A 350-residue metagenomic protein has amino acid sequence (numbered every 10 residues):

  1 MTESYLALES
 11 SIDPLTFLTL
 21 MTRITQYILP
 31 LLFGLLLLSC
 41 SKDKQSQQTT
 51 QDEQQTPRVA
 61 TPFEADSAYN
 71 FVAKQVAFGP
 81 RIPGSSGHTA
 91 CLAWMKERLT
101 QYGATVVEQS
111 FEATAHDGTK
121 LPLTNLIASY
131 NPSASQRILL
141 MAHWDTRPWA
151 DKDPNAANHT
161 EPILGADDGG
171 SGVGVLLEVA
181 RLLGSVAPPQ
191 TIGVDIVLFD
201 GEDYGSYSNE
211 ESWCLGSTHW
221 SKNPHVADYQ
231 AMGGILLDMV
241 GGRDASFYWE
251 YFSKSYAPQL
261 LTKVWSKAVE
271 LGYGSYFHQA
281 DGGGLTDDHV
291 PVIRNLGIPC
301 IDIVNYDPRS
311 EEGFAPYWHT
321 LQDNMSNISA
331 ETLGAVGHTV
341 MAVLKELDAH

Functional and structural regions predicted by a protein language model:
L36-S39: C-terminal motif of bacterial Sec signal peptides marking the signal peptidase cleavage site
S41-D43: Bacterial signal peptide processing site
S46, Q51-C91, Y102, E311-N327: N-terminal capping segment at the start of a domain
T56-P62, A77-S86, A113-H116, N158-G170 (+5 more regions): Second-shell loop/turn segments in exported
A65-F71, V76-F78, Y102, T124-S185 (+3 more regions): Catalytic-core environment of secreted peptidases
P80-S133: A non-catalytic alpha/beta surface segment that caps or lines the substrate-entry region of metallo-dependent hydrolase
K120, G233, G242-H350: Active-site-adjacent substrate-binding region of metalloamidase/peptidase-like peptide-processing proteins
T160-Q259, D288: Acidic/histidine-rich catalytic neighborhood of metal-dependent amide-processing enzymes
